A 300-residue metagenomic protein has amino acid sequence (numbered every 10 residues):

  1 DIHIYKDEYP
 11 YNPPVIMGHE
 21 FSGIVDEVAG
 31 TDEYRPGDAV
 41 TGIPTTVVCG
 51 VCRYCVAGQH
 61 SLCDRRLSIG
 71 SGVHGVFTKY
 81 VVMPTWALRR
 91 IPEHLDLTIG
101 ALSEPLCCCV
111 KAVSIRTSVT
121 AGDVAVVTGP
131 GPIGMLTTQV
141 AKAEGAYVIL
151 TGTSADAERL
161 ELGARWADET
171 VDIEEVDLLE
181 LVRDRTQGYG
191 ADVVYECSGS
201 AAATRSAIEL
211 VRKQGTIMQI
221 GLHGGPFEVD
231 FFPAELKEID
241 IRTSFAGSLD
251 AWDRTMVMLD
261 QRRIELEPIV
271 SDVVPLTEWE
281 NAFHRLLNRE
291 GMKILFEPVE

Functional and structural regions predicted by a protein language model:
E8-R53, P92-H94: Glycine-rich beta-strand-centered segment in the early N-terminal region that forms part of a ligand/cofactor-binding
R35-P36, T120, R212, E265: Residue-level recognition of short, solvent-exposed, well-ordered loop/turn junctions that link secondary-structure
V48-T128: NAD(P)H dinucleotide-binding glycine-rich loop of Rossmann-like/cofactor-binding domains, especially the beta1-alpha1
L95-E175, E180: Mid-domain Rossmann-like dinucleotide-binding core that forms the NAD(H)/NADP(H) cofactor-binding site
T117-A121, I149, E161, R165-D240: Glycine-rich cofactor phosphate-binding loops and adjacent beta1-alpha1 units of small-molecule cofactor enzyme domains
G152-D156, H223, G247: Residues in the short beta-alpha loop(s) of Rossmann-like NAD(P)-binding domains
V176-D177, R205-E209, L249-E300: C-terminal hydrophobic helical "lid"/dimerization subdomain of Rossmann-like NAD(P)H-dependent oxidoreductases
